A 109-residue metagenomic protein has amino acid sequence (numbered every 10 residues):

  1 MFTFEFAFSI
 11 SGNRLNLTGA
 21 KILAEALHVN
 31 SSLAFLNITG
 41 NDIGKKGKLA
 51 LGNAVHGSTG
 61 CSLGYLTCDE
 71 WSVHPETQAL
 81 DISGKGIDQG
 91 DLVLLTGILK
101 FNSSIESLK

Functional and structural regions predicted by a protein language model:
M1-K109: Leucine-rich tandem repeat or coiled-coil scaffolds
